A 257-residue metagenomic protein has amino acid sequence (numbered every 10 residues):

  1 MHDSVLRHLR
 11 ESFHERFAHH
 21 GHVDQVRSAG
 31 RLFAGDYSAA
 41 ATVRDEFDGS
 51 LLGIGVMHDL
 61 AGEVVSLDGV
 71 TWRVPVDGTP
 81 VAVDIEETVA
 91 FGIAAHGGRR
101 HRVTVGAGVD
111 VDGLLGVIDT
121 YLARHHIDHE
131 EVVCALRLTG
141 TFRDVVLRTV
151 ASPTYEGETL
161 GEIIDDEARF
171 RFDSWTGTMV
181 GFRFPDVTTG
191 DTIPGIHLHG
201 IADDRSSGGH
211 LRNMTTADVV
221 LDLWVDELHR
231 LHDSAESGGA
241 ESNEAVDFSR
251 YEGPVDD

Functional and structural regions predicted by a protein language model:
M1-G35, A40-V43: Basic, Lys/Arg-rich alpha-helical nucleic-acid-recognition elements, primarily the DNA-binding modules of transcription
Q25-G92: N-terminal low-complexity or amphipathic/hydrophobic leaders
E63-V65, L136, L198: Short beta-strand scaffold segments in enzyme catalytic cores
D68-A123: Hydrophobic alpha-helical segments and helix pairs
D112-F182, V187-D191: Long, positively charged binding patches that form subdomain-scale interaction surfaces for polyanionic ligands
I193-I201: Histidine-centered divalent-metal-coordination microenvironment in nucleic-acid enzymes
A202-S249: A hydrophobic, small-residue-rich beta->alpha segment in the mid-to-C-terminal subdomain of diverse proteins
Y251-D256: C-terminal transmembrane beta-barrel domains of outer membrane proteins
